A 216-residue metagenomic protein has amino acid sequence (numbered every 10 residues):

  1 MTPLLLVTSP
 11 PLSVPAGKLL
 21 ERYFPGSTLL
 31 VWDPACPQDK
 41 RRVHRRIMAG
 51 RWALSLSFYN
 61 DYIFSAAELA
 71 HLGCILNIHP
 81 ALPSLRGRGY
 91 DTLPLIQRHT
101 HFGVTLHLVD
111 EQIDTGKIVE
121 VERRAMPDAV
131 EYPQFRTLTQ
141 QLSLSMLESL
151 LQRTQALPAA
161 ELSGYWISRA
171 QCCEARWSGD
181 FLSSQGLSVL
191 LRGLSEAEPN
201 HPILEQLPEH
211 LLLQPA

Functional and structural regions predicted by a protein language model:
T2-P10, L19, L56-G193: Donor/substrate-binding cores of folate-linked one-carbon enzymes
L12-A16, Q38-R41: Short, charged/polar "capping" segments at the starts of alpha-helices and the immediately preceding loops
P15, S188-A216: C-terminal active-site/capping subdomain that shapes the small-molecule cofactor and substrate pocket of enzyme
P15-S27: A short, Lys/Arg-enriched amphipathic alpha-helix followed by its capping loop at the start of a domain
G26-R41: A short beta-strand-loop structural module common to alpha/beta enzyme folds
V31-A35, W52-L56, L82: Short, flexible loop segments at the rims of nucleotide/cofactor-binding pockets, characterized by
D39-R51: Short amphipathic alpha-helix with an adjacent loop that forms part of the alpha/beta core around
